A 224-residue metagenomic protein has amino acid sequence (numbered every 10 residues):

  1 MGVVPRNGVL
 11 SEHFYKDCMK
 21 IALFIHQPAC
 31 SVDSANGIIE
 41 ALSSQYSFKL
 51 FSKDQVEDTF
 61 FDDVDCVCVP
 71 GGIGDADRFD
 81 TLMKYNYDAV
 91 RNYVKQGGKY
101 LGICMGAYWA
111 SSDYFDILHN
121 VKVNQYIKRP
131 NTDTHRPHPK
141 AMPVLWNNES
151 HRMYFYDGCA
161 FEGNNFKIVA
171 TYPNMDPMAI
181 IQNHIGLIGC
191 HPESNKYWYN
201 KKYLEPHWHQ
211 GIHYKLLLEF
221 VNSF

Functional and structural regions predicted by a protein language model:
M1, S11-D63: N-terminal beta1-alpha1 cap of cysteine-dependent amidohydrolase-like domains
F24, K49-F51, L101-I103, G186-G189: A structural signal for short, well-ordered beta-strand segments and their strand-loop junctions that often border
P28-A29, I73-D75, A107-W109, K122 (+2 more regions): Short, solvent-exposed loop/turn segments at secondary-structure junctions
C66-G72, L187-G189: Structural motif
D75, F79-V144: A glycine-rich, often tryptophan-bearing local segment used as a flexible ligand/cofactor-contacting loop or short
R91, P192-F224: Extracellular ligand-binding/catalytic regions of CAZymes and related secreted enzymes and adhesion modules
R136-W198: Catalytic beta-strand/loop cores that center a nucleophilic Ser/Cys/Thr and support acyl-enzyme chemistry
